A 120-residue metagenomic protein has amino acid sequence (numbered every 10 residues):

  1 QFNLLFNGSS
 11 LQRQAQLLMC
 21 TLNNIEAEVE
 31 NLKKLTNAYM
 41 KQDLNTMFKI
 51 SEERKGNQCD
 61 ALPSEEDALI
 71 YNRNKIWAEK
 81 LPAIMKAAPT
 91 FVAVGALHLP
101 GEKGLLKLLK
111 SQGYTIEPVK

Functional and structural regions predicted by a protein language model:
Q1-K86, G104: Hydrophobic, often amphipathic alpha-helical segments used for membrane interaction and targeting
P89-K120: C-terminal structured interaction module
